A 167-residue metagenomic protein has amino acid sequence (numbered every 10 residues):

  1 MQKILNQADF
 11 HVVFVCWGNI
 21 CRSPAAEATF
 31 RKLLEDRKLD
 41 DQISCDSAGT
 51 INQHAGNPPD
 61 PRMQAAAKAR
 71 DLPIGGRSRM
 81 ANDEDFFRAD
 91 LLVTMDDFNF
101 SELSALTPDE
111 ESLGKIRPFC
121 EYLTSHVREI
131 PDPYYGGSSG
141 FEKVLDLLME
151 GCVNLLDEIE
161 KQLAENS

Functional and structural regions predicted by a protein language model:
M1-R88, D157-S167: Conserved active-site segments centered on acidic
Q2-I4, D9, L91, D97-S167: Phosphate-binding/catalytic loops
S23, D96-D97: Helix N-cap/beta->alpha junction signal
Q53-N57, D85, M95, P108 (+1 more regions): Acidic pyrophosphate-coordinating catalytic loop
